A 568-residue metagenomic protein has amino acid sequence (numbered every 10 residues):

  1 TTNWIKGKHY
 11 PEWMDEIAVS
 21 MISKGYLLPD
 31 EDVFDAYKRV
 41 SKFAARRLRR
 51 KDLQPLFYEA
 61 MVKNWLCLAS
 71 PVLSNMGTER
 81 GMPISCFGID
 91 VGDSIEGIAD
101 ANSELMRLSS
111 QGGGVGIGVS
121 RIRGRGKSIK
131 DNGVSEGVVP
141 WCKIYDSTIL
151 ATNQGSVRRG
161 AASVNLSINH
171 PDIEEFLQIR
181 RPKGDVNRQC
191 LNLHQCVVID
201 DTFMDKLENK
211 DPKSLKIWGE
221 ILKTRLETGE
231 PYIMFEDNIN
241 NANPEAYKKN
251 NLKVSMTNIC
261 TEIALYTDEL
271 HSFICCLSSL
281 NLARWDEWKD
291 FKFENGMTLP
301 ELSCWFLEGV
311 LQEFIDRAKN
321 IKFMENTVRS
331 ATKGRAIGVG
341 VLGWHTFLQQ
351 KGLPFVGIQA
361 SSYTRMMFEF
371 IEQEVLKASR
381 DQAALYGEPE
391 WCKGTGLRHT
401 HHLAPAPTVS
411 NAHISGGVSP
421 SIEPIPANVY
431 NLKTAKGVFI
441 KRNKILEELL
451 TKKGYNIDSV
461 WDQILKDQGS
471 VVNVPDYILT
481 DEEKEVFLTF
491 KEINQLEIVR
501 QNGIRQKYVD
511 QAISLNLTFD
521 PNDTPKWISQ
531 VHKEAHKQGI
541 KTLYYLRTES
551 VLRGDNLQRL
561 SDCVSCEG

Functional and structural regions predicted by a protein language model:
T1-P83, G219, K533, K537 (+2 more regions): Acidic/polar, glycine-rich intrinsically disordered N-terminal extensions of enzymes
W4-K8, I84-F293, D316, M324-V328 (+3 more regions): Active-site cavity-forming subdomains of large catalytic enzyme subunits
P11-M14, E59-M76, C304-R317, V328-K351 (+4 more regions): Core structural elements
W13-E16, C260-T267, L311-D316, L403-N556 (+1 more regions): Catalytic alpha/beta core of large soluble enzyme barrels
M14, D32-V33, T78-R80, S94 (+15 more regions): Secondary-structure capping and boundary motifs in well-ordered enzyme cores
V33-K38, K42-S94, D211-K223, T228-I233 (+1 more regions): Gly/Pro-rich turn-and-neighbor structural signature
R50-F57, G114-I117, S156-S163, E313-V328 (+5 more regions): Flexible, glycine/charged-enriched surface loops at secondary-structure junctions
N102, L299-V328, T332, A336 (+2 more regions): Internal maturation/activation junctions in enzymes
